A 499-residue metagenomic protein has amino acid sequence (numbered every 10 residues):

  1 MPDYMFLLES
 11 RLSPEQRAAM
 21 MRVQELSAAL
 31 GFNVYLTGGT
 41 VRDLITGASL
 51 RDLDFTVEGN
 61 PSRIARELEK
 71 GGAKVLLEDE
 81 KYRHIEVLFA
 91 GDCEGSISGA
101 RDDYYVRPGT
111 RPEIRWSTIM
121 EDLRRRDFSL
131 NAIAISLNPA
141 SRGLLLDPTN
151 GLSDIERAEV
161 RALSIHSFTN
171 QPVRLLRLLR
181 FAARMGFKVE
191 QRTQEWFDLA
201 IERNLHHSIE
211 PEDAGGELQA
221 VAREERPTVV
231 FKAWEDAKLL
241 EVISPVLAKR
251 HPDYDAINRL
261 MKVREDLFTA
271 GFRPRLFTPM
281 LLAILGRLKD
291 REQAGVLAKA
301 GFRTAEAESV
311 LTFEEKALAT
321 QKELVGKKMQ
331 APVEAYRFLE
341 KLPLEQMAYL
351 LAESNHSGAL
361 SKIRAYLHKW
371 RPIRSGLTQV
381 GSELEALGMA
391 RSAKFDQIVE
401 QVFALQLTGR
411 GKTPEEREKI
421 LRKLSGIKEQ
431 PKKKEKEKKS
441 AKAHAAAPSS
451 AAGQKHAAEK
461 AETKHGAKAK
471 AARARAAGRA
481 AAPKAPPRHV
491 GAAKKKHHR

Functional and structural regions predicted by a protein language model:
M1-R499: Catalytic cores of the polymerase beta-like nucleotidyltransferase superfamily and closely associated nucleotide
